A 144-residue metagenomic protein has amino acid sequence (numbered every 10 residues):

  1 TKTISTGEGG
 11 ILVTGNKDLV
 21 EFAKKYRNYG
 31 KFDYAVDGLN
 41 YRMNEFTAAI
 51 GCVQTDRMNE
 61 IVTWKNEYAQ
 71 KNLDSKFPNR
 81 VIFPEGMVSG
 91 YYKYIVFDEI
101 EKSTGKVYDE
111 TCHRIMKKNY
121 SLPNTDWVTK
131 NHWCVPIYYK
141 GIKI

Functional and structural regions predicted by a protein language model:
T3-L12: Glycine-rich phosphate-binding loop of ATP-grasp-fold ATP-dependent ligases
G15-I144: PLP-dependent aminotransferase class I/II
